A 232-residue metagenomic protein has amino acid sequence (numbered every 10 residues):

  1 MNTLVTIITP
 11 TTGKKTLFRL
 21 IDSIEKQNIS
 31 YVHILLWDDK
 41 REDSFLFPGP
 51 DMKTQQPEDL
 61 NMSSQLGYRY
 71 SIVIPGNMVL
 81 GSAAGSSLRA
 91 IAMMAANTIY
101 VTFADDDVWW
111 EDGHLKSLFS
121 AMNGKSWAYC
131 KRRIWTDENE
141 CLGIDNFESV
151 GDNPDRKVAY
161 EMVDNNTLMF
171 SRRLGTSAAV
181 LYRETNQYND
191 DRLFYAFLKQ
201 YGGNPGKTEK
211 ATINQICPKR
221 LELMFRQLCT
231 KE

Functional and structural regions predicted by a protein language model:
T3-I8, L193: Cell-envelope/extracellular polymer assembly enzymes that use nucleotide-activated donors
D22-Y31: Short, acidic, metal-binding catalytic loop of nucleotide-sugar glycosyltransferases
D43-A95: Active-site-proximal specificity loops/subdomain of glycosyltransferases
T98-W109: Short beta-strand-to-loop acidic/aromatic patch adjacent to the donor-nucleotide binding site
S117-R183: Conserved catalytic core of nucleotide-sugar-dependent glycosyltransferases
R133-C141, N166, T208-K231: Active-site donor/metal-binding and catalytic loop motifs of nucleotide-sugar-dependent glycosylation enzymes
T185-F194: Acidic donor-binding loop at a coil-to-helix junction in glycosyltransferase catalytic cores that engages
A196-N214: Catalytic donor-sugar/metal-binding loop of nucleotide-sugar-dependent glycosyltransferases
